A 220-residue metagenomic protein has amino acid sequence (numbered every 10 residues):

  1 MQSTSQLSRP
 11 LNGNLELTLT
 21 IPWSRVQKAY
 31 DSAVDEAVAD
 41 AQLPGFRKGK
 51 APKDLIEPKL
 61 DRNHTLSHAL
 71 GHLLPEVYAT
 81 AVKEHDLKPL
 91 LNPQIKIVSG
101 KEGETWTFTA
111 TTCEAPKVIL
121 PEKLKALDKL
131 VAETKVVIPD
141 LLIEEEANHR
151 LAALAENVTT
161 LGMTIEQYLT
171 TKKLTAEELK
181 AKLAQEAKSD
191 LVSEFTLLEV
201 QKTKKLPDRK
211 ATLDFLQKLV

Functional and structural regions predicted by a protein language model:
M1-Q6, L90-Q94: Short small/polar-residue motifs
Q2-L73, C113, E122-V220: Extended, charged alpha-helical "arm"/coiled-coil substrate-binding scaffolds, typified by the C-terminal helical
L73-L74, A81-E114: Extended, domain-scale alpha-helical bundle/helix-rich regions
T80-A81, E194: Short alpha-helical functional segments enriched in proximate histidine and acidic residues
